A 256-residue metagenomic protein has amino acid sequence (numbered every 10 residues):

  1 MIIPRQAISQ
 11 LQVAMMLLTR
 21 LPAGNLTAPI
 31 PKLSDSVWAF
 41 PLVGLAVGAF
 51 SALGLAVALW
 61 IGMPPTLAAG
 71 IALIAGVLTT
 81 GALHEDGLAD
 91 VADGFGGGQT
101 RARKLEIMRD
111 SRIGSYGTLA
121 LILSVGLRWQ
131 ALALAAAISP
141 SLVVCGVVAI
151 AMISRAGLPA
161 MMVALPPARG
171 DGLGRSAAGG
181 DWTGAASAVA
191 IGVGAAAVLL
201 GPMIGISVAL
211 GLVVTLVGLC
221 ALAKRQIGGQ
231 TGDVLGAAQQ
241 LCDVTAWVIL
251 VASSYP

Functional and structural regions predicted by a protein language model:
M1-G81, R103, S111-P256: Hydrophobic alpha-helical transmembrane segments
A82-G87: Juxtamembrane transmembrane-helix boundary signature
F95-G97, A238: Catalytic P-loop NTPase motifs of RecA-like helicase/translocase cores
M108: Divalent-cation-assisted or electrostatically stabilized phosphate/pyrophosphate-binding catalytic cores
